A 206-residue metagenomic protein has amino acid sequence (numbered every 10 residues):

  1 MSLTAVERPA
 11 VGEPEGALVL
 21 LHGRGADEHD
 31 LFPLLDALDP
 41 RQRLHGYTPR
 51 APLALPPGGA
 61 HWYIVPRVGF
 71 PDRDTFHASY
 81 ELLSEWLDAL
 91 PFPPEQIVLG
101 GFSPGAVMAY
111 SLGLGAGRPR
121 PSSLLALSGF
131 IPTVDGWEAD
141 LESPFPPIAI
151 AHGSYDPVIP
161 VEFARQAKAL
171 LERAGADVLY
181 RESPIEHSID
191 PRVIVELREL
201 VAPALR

Functional and structural regions predicted by a protein language model:
M1-E95: Serine-hydrolase catalytic machinery in alpha/beta-hydrolase-like enzymes
F32-L35, W137, P160-L170: Short alpha-helix in the alpha/beta-hydrolase fold that links the catalytic acid
G58-V65, G129-I148: Flexible "cap/lid" loop of the alpha/beta hydrolase fold
L99-G101, L127: Short beta-strand immediately N-terminal to the catalytic nucleophile in serine-hydrolase-like folds
G101-G105, A109: Gly/Ala-rich beta-loop-alpha elbow adjacent to hydrolase catalytic centers
P119-P132: A conserved short beta-strand
A149-H152, D156: Short beta-strand/loop motif that positions the catalytic acidic residue of the alpha/beta-hydrolase fold
E162-R206: C-terminal catalytic histidine-bearing segment of alpha/beta-hydrolase fold enzymes
